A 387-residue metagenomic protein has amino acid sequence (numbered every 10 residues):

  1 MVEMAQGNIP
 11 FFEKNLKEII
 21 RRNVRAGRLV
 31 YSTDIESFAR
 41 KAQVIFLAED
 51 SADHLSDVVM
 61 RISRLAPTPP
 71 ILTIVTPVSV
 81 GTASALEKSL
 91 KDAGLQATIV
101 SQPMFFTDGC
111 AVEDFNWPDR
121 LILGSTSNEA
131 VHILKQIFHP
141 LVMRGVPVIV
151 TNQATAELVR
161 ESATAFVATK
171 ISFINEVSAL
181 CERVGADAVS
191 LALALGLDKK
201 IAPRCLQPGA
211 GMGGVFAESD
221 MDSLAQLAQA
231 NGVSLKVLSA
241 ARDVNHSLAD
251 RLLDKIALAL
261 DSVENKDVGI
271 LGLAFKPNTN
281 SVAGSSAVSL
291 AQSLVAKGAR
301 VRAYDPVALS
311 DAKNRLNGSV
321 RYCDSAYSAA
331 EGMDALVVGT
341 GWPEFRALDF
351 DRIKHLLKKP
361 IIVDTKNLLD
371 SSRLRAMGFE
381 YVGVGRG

Functional and structural regions predicted by a protein language model:
M1-G387: Structural/interface elements that position substrates and couple domains in central-metabolism enzymes
